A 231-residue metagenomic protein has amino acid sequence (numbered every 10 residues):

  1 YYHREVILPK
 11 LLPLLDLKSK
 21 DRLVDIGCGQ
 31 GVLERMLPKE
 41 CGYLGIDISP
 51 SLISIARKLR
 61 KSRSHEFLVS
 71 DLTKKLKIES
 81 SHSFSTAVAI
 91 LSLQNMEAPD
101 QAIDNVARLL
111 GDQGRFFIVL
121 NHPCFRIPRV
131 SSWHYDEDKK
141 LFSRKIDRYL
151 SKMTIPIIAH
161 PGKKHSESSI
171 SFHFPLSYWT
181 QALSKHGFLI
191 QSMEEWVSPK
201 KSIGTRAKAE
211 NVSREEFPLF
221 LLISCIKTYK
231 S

Functional and structural regions predicted by a protein language model:
Y2-D21: Conserved alpha-helix/loop element of class I SAM-dependent methyltransferases that forms part of the SAM/SAH-binding
V24-I26, Q30-K75: Class I SAM-dependent methyltransferase SAM/SAH-binding core
K77-A87: A short acidic, Gly/Pro-enriched loop at the edge of an enzyme's catalytic core that lines a small-molecule cofactor
S85-P99: A short SAM/SAH-binding and catalytic strip from SAM-dependent methyltransferases
D100-R115: A short glycine-rich, Lys/Arg-flanked "PGG" loop and its adjoining helix->strand segment in the class I
F116-P156: Conserved class I S-adenosyl-L-methionine
L120, C124-W133, K163-S177: Acceptor-substrate binding/catalytic loop of class I
S171-M193: Short alpha-helix
